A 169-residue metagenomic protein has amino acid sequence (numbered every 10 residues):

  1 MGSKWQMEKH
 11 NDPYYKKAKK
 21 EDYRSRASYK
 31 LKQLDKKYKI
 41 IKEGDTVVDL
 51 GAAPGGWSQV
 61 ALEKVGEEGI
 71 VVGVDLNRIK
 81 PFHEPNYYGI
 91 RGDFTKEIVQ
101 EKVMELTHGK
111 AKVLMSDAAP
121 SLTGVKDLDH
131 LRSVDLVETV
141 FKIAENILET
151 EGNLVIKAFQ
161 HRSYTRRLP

Functional and structural regions predicted by a protein language model:
G2-E43: Class I SAM-dependent methyltransferase Rossmann-like catalytic core, especially the SAM/SAH-binding loop
K36-K42, T107-H108, N146-I147: Glycine-rich helix-loop-beta junction characteristic of Rossmann-like nucleotide cofactor-binding loops
E43-A53: Conserved class I S-adenosyl-L-methionine
D45, G69, G152: Glycine-centered, small-residue-biased loops immediately flanking beta-strands in adenine/cofactor-binding cores
P54-G66: Conserved SAM-binding loop of SAM-dependent methyltransferases across substrates and taxa, primarily the Class I
A61, V103, V140-A144: Class I S-adenosylmethionine-dependent transferase superfamily signal
V74-S121: S-adenosyl-L-methionine
R91-F94, G109-V155, R162-T165: Mobile active-site "lid"/loop adjacent to the S-adenosyl-L-methionine
